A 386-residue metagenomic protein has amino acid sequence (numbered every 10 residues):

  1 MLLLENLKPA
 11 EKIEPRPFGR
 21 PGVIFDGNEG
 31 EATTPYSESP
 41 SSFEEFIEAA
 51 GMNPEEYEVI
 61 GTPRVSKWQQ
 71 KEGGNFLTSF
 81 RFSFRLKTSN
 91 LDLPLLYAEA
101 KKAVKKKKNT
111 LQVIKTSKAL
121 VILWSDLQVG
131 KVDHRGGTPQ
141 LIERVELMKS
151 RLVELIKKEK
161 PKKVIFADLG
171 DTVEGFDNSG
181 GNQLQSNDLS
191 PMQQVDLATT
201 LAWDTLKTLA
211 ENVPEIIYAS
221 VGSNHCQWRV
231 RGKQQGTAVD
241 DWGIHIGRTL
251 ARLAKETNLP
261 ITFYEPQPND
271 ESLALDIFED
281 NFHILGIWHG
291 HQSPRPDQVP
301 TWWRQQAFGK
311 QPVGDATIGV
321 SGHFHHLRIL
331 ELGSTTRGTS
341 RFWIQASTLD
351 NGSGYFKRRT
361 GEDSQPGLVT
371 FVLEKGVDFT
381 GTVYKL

Functional and structural regions predicted by a protein language model:
M1-P139, K160-P161: Acidic, histidine-bearing metal-coordination/catalytic regions of metal-dependent phosphoesterases
T33-Y36, A50, A210, D240-I244 (+5 more regions): Conserved beta-sheet core of the metallophosphoesterase superfamily
F76-F84, I284, G376-L386: Short, well-ordered strand-loop elements centered on a beta-strand within folded domains, enriched for acidic residues
A103-N109, I142-K157, T200-D204, Q267-D270 (+1 more regions): A Trp-anchored, charged/polar loop motif used as the substrate-binding/catalytic surface of acyl/ester-handling
Q112-I122, A274-G286, G338-R341: Beta-strand-turn-beta hairpins that frame and shape the catalytic cleft of phosphate-ester-processing enzymes
I114-L120, W124, T138-L253: Core catalytic region of metal-dependent phosphoesterases/phosphodiesterases, especially metallo-beta-lactamase-like
S125-L127, G170-T172, G222-C226, H289-Q292 (+2 more regions): Active-site metal-binding loops of divalent metal-dependent hydrolases
I216-N224, T262-E271: Acidic carboxylate-rich catalytic motifs and surrounding loops in phosphoryl-/glycosyl-chemistry enzymes
